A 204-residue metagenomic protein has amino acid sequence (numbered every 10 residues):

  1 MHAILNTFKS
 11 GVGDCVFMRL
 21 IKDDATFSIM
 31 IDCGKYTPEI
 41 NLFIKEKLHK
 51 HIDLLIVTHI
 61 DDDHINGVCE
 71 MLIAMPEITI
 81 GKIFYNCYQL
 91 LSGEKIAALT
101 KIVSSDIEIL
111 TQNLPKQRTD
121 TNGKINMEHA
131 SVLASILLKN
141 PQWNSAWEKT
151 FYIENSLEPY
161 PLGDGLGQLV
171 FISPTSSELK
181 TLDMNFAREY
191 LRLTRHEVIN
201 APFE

Functional and structural regions predicted by a protein language model:
M1-A3, A74-E204: Flexible, acidic/histidine-containing loops and adjacent segments that form or flank the divalent-metal
M1-A3, T26-I29, L54-T58, N140-N144: N-terminal start-of-chain detector that recognizes signal peptides and the immediate post-cleavage beginning
M1-K50: Conserved beta-strand hairpin/beta-sheet module of binuclear metal-dependent hydrolase folds, prominently
K9, H59, S173: Conserved residues at beta->alpha junctions
V12, T37-P38, I60-N66, L90-S92 (+1 more regions): Active-site environment of divalent metal-dependent phosphoester hydrolases
C15, L55, L166-Q168: Extracellular structured ligand-interaction cores
F17-M18, I65-E70, E94-A97: A short acidic (Asp/Glu
T26-F27, Y36-Y85: Active-site metal-binding motif and surrounding structural segment of the metallo-beta-lactamase
